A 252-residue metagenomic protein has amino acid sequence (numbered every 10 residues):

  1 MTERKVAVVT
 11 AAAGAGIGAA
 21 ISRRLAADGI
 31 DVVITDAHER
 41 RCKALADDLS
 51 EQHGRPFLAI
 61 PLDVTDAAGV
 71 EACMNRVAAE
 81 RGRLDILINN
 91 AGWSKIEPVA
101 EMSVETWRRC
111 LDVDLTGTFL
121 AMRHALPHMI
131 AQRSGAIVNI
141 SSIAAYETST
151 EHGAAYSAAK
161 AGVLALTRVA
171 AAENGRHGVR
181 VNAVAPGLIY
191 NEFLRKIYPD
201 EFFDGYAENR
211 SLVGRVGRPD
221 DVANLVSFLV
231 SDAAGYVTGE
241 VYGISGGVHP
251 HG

Functional and structural regions predicted by a protein language model:
T2-V33: Canonical Rossmann dinucleotide-binding motif of NAD(H)/NADP(H)-dependent dehydrogenases/reductases, specifically
G16, E147, S227, T238-G252: Short C-terminal tail/terminal secondary-structure segment of NAD(P)H-dependent dehydrogenase/reductase domains
P98-V99, T106-L111, F203, A207: Substrate-binding pocket helix/loop in short-chain dehydrogenase/reductase
M122, A159, T167: Active-site helix of classical SDR
P127, A172-E173, G235: Alpha-helical segment proximal to the catalytic Tyr-Lys
S142: Residue(s) in the substrate-gating loop at a strand-loop-helix junction that position the organic substrate next
G175, R180, V237-G239: Short, small/polar-rich loop/turn modules that mediate ligand/substrate recognition or access, typified
